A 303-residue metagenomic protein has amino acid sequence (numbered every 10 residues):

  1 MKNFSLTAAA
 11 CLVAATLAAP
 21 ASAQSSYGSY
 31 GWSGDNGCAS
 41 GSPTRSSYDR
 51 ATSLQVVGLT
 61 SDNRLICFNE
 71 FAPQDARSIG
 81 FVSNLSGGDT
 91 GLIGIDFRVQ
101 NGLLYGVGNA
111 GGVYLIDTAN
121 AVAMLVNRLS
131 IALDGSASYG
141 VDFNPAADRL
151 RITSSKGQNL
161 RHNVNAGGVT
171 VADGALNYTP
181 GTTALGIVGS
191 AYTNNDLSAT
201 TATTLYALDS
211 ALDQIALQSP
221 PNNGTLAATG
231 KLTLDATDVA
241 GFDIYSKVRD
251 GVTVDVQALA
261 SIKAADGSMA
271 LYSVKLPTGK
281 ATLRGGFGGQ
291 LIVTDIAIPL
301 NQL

Functional and structural regions predicted by a protein language model:
A18-P20, I95: N-terminal signal peptide c-region/cleavage motif recognized by signal peptidases
C38, R45-A51, I93-G102, A132-D148 (+3 more regions): Structural signature of eukaryotic scaffold interfaces centered on beta-propeller domains
C38-F71: An edge-strand/N-cap motif at the start of beta-rich repeat modules
Q55-L59, G102-G106, D148-T153, A199 (+2 more regions): Conserved beta-propeller blade signature
D62-I66, G102, A110-Y114, K156-N159 (+2 more regions): Loop/turn residues immediately N-terminal
E70-P73, D117-A121, N163-G167, S219-N223 (+1 more regions): Short loop/turn segments that connect beta-strands within beta-propeller blades
Q74-G87, V122-A132, V169-G181, G224-L234 (+1 more regions): A short beta-strand motif characteristic of beta-propeller blades
L276-L303: Blade-level signature of beta-propeller repeat domains, shared across WD40, Kelch, NHL, RCC1 and BNR/Asp-box propellers
